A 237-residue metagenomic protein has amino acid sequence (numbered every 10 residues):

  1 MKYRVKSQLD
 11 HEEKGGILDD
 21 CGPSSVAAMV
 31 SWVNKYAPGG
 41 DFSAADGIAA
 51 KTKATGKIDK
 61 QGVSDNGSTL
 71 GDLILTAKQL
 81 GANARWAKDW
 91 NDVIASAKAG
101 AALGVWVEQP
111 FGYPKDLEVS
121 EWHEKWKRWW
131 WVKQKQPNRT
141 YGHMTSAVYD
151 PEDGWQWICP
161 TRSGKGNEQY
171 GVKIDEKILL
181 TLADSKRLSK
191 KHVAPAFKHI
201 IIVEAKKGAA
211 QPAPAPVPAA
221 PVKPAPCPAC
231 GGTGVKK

Functional and structural regions predicted by a protein language model:
M1-N66: Active-site-adjacent structural segments surrounding the nucleophilic cysteine of cysteine proteases and isopeptidases
I17, G22-V26, T69-T76, D89 (+1 more regions): Stable alpha-helical elements in mature extracytoplasmic
C21, S146-A147: Residue-level detector of buried hydrophobic side-chain packing in well-ordered secondary-structure elements
G22, P228-G231: Secreted/luminal cysteine- and crosslink-motif detector
L73-W130, Q134-R139, H143-T145: ...with weaker cross-activation on analogous glycine-rich loops/strands in unrelated enzymes
S120-R139, V148-P224, C230: Noncatalytic regulatory segments and standalone regulatory/sensor domains
G232-K236: Cys/His-rich microdomains that often coordinate metals
